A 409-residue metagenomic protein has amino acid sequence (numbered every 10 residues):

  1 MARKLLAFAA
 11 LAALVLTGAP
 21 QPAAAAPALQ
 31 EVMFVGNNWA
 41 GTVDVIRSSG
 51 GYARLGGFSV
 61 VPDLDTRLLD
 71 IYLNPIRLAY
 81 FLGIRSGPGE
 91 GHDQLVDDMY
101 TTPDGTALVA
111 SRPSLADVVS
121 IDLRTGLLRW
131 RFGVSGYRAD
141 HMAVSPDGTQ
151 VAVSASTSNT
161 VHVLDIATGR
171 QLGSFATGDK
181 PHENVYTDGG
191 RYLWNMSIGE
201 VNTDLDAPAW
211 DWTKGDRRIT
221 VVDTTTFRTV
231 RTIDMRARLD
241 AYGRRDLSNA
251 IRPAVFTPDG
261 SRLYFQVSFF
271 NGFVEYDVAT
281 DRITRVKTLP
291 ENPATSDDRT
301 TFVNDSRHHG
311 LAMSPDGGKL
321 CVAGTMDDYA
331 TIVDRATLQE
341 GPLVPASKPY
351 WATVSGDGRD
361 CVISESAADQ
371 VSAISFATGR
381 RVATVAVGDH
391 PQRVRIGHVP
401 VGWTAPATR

Functional and structural regions predicted by a protein language model:
M1, V15-G18, R67, G243: Short, flexible coil/linker elements and helix-boundary hinge sites characteristic of intrinsically disordered
M1-A7: Bacterial N-terminal signal peptides that target proteins for export
A7-T17: Bacterial N-terminal signal peptides
P22-R409: Predominantly soluble domains enriched in secretory-pathway, periplasmic, or organellar proteins
